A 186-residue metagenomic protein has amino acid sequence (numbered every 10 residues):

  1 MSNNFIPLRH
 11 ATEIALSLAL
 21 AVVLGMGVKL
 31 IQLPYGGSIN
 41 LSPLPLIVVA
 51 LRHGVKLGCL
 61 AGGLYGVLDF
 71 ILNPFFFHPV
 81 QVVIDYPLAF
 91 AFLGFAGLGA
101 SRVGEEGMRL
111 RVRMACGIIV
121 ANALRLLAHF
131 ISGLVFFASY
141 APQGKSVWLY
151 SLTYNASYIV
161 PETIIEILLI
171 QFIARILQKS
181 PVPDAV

Functional and structural regions predicted by a protein language model:
M1-L18, V147-V186: Alpha-helical transmembrane segments and their cytosolic interface
M1-R52, K56-L57, V67: Hydrophobic transmembrane alpha-helices
S2-N3, R9-V23, A61, Q81-L134 (+1 more regions): Short helix-perturbing small/polar motifs within transmembrane alpha-helices
V23-S38, L64-G99, F137-S139: Interfacial aromatic-anchored transmembrane helix boundaries in multi-pass membrane proteins
G25, K29, H129, G133-A141 (+3 more regions): Juxtamembrane/transmembrane-helix interface segments of polytopic membrane transporters
L44-I47, F70-N73, A89, L93 (+3 more regions): Hydrophobic transmembrane alpha-helices of multi-pass small-molecule transporters
L51-H53, F95-G104, I173-S180: Structural signal for the C-terminal ends of transmembrane alpha-helices and the immediately following loop
K56, V112-C116, L149: Residues that define the loop-to-transmembrane-helix transition and helix capping in multi-pass membrane transporters
